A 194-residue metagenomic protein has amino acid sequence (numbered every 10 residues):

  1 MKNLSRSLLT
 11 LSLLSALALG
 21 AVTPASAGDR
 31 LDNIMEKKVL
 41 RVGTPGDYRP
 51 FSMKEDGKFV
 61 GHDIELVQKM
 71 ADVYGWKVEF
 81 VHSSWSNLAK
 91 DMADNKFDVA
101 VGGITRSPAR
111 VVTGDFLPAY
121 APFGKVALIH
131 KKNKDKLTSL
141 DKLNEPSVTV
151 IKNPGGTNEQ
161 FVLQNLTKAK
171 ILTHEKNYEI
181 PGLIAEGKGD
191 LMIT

Functional and structural regions predicted by a protein language model:
M1-S12: Bacterial N-terminal signal peptides that target proteins for export
D29-G103, V112: Extracytoplasmic small-molecule ligand-binding "clamshell" domains of the periplasmic binding protein/Venus flytrap
L31, K131-V148: Flexible hinge/capping segments at coil-to-helix
K38-T44, L140-G155, I171: Short loop->beta-strand "edge-of-pocket" segments that line small-molecule binding or catalytic clefts across diverse
V42-G46, F116-T138: Hydrophobic/proline-rich hinge and linker segments of small-molecule sensing/allosteric domains, predominantly
T44-Y48, V81-S86, N95, V99-S107 (+5 more regions): Beta->alpha turn/N-cap motifs
S52-E55, V67-W76, S139-N144, T157-K176: Ligand-binding cleft/hinge of the Venus flytrap
D72, V81-H82, S86-V99, V112-D115 (+3 more regions): Short helices/loops that flank or line small-molecule/ion binding pockets
